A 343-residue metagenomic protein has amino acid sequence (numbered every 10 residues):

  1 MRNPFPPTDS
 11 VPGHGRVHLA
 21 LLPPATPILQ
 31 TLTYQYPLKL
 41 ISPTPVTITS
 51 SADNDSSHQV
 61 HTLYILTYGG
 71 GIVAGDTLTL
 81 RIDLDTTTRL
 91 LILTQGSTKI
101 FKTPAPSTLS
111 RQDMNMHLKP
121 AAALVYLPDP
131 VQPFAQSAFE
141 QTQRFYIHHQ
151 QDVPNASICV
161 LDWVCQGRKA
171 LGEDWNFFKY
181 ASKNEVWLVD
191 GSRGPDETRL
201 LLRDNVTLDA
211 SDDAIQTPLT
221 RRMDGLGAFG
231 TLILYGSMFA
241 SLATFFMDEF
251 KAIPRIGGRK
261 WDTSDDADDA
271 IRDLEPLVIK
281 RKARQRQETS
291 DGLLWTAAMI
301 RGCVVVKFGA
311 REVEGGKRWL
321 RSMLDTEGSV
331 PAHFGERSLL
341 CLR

Functional and structural regions predicted by a protein language model:
M1-V131, A135: N-terminal, charged/glycine-rich beta-strand/loop interface patches
P12-R16, V60, T77-T79, R111-D113 (+7 more regions): Broad gene-expression machinery/nucleic-acid interaction feature
H18, Y64, R81-D83, N115-H117 (+5 more regions): Residue-level recognition of well-ordered beta-strand positions that form the cores of beta-sheet-rich folds across
L21, T86, P120, H149 (+3 more regions): Non-catalytic surface loops within mature trypsin-like serine protease
P43-S50, Y146-Q150, L188-G191: Short regulatory "switch" loops immediately downstream of catalytic or recognition motifs within protein catalytic
S110-L188: Internal, conserved structured core segments that host functional sites
D162-S329: A structural signal for small-residue-enriched, beta-sheet-centric alpha/beta enzyme cores and oligomeric scaffold folds
V330-R343: C-terminal helix/juxtamembrane-tail motif
